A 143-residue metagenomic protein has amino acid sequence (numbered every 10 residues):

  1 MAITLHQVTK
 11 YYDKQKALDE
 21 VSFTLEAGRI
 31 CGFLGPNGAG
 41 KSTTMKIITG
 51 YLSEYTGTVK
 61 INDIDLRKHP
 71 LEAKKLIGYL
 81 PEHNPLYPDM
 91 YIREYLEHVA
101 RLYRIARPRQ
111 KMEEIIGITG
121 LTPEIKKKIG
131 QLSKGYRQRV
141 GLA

Functional and structural regions predicted by a protein language model:
A2-I3, K10-A143: ABC transporter nucleotide-binding domains
